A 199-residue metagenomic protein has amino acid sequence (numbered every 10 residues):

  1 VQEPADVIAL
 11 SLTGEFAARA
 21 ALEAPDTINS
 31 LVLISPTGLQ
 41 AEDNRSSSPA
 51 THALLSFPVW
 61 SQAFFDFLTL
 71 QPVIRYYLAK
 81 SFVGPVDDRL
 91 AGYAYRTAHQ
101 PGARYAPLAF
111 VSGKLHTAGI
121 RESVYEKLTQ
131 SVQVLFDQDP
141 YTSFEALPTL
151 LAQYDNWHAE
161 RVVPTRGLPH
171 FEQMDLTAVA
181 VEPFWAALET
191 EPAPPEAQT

Functional and structural regions predicted by a protein language model:
Q2-L12: Alpha/beta-hydrolase fold nucleophile elbow
I8-A9, V32-S35, V111, Q133-Q138: Short beta-strand segments
F16-A20: Hydrolases whose catalytic domains are alpha/beta-hydrolase-1, hotdog thioesterase, or metallo-beta-lactamase-like
L22, S30-Q62: Flexible "cap/lid" loop of the alpha/beta hydrolase fold
E42-R45, D66-Y125: Conserved alpha/beta-hydrolase catalytic His-Asp/Glu region
A91, L108, M174-E182: Short, amphipathic alpha-helical "lid/cap" segments that border enzyme active or binding sites
T129-F171, L176: Conserved loop-alpha-helix segment in the C-terminal half of the alpha/beta-hydrolase fold that carries the catalytic
A180-E191: C-terminal alpha-helix
